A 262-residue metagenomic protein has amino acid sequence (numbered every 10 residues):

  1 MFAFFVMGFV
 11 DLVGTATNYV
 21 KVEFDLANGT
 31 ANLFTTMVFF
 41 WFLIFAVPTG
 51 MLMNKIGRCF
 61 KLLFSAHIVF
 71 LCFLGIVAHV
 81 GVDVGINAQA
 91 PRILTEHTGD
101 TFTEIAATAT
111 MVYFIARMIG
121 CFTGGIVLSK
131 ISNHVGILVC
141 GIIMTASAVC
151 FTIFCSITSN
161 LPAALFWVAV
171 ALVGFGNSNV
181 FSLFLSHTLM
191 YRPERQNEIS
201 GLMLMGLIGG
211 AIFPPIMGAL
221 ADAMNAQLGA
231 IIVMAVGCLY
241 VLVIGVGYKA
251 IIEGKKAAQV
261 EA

Functional and structural regions predicted by a protein language model:
V13-T17, S65-M111: Extracytoplasmic gate region of multi-pass secondary transporters
A16-I44: Extracellular/periplasmic helix-loop-helix junction of adjacent transmembrane segments in MFS-like secondary
V20-K21, L52-N54, L94-T95, V127-L128 (+1 more regions): Interfacial helix-cap and linker-helix signal at transmembrane-aqueous boundaries of multi-pass secondary transporters
T36-L52, M111-T123: Central cavity-lining transmembrane alpha-helices of secondary-active solute carriers, predominantly the Major
K55-L62, S129-I142: Cytoplasmic membrane-interface "Motif A"-like loop-to-helix N-cap segments of 12-TM Major Facilitator Superfamily
H134-F184: C-terminal transmembrane helical hairpin of 12-TM major facilitator-type secondary transporters
M190-A226, M234: A late C-terminal transmembrane helix in Major Facilitator Superfamily
I232-A262: Multi-pass alpha-helical transporter architecture, strongest for 12-TM Major Facilitator/SLC carriers used
